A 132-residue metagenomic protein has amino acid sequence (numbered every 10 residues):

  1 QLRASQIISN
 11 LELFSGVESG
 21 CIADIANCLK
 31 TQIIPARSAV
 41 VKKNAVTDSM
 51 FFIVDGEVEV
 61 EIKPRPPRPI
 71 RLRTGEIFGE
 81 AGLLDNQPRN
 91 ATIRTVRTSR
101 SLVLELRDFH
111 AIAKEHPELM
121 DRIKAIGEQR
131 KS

Functional and structural regions predicted by a protein language model:
L2-D85, R89-T92, R107, E128: Regulatory nucleotide-sensing modules
P88-S132: Acidic/histidine-enriched, beta-strand-rich ligand/metal-binding domains
